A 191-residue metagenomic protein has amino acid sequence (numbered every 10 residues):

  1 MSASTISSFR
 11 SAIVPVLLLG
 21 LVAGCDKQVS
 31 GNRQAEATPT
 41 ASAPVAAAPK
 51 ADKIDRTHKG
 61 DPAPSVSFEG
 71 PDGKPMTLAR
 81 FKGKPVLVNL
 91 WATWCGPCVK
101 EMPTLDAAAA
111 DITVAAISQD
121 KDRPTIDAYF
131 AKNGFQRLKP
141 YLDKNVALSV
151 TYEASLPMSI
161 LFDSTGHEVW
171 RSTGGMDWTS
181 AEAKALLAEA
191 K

Functional and structural regions predicted by a protein language model:
M1-S65, A181-K184, K191: N-terminal targeting signals for export/organelle localization
D55-D61, S65-V86: A short beta-strand-turn-helix
K82, V86, L90-A107: Conserved redox-active cysteine motifs that mediate thiol-disulfide chemistry, especially di-cysteine Cys-X(1-2)-Cys
P85-V86, D111, H167: Alpha/beta-hydrolase fold active-site loops
L87-V88, V114, S159: Hydrophobic beta-strand anchors of alpha/beta hydrolase catalytic cores
V99-N133, K144-V150: Structural microenvironment flanking redox-active thiols in thiol-disulfide oxidoreductases
A131-R137, L142-A190: Thiol/disulfide oxidoreductase modules built on the thioredoxin-like
